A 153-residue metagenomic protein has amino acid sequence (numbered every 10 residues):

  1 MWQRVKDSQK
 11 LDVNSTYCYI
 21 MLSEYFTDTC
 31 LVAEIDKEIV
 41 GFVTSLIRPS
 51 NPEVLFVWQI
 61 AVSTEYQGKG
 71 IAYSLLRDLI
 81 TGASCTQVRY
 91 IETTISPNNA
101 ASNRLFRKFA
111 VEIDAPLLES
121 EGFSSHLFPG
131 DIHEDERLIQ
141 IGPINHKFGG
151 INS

Functional and structural regions predicted by a protein language model:
M1-N14, E34, N152: Short amphipathic alpha-helix that is part of the acyltransferase structural core
M21-V32, E53: A short helix-loop-beta-strand connector motif used in the catalytic cores of GNAT acetyltransferases and, in some
V32, E38-I47, V54-F56, A61: Conserved beta-strand in the GNAT
R48-V57, Q67, T86-Q87: A conserved beta-turn-beta hairpin within the catalytic core of GNAT-like acetyltransferases that forms part
Q59-Q67, I95-S96: A short, internal acetyl-CoA/4′-phosphopantetheine-binding micro-motif in the GNAT/acyltransferase core
V62, G68-G82, R104, K108: Conserved acetyl-CoA-binding loop-helix of GNAT-fold acetyltransferases
Y73, P97-E121: Conserved active-site alpha-helix within GNAT-family acetyltransferase domains
A83-P97, L105: Conserved GNAT acetyl-CoA-binding A-motif
